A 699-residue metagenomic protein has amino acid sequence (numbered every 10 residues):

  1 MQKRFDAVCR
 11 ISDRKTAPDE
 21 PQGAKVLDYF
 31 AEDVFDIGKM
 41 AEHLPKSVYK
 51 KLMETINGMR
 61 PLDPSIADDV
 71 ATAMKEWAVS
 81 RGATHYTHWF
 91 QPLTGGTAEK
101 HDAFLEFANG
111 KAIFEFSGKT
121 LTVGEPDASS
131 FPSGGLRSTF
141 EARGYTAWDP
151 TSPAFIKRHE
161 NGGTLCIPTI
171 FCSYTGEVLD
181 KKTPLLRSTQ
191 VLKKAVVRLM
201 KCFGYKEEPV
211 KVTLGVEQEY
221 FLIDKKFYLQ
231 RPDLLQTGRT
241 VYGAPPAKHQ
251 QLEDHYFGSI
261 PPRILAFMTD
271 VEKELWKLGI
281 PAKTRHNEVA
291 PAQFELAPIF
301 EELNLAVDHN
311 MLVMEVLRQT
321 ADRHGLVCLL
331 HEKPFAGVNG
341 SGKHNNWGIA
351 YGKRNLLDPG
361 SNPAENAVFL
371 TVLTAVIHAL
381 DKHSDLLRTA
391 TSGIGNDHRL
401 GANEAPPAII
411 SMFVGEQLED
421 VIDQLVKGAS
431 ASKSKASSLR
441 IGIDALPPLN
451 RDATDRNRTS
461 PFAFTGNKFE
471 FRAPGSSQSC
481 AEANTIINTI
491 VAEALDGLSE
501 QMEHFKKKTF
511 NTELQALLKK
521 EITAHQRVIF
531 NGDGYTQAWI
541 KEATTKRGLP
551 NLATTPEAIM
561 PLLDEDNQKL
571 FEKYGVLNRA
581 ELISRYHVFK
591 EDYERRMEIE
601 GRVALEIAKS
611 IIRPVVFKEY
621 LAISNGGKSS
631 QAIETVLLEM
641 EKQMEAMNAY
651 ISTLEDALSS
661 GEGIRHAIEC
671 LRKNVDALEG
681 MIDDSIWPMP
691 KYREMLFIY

Functional and structural regions predicted by a protein language model:
Q2-Y49, G144-D149, F155-I167, T465 (+1 more regions): Catalytic pocket of metal/acid-base enzymes, prominently hydrolases
Y29-A142: Active-site core of metal-dependent hydrolases
K50, N57, L62-I66, V70 (+7 more regions): C-terminal accessory/binding modules appended to enzymatic or scaffolding proteins
I66, F90, S117, P298 (+5 more regions): Active-site proximal loops enriched in glycine and acidic residues that flank catalytic Cys/His/Asp and coordinate
I66-V70, F90-P92, K119-T120, F171 (+4 more regions): Active-site-proximal loop/turn and secondary-structure-junction residues that shape catalytic pockets, frequently
G95-K111, P126-S129, S133-G134, R231 (+4 more regions): Short linear, low-complexity motifs centered on an aromatic residue
R143-L330, N339-G342, I349-H587: Glycine-rich, acidic/polar active-site loops that bind/position phosphate-bearing ligands
A524-Y699: C-terminal amphipathic alpha-helical interaction region
